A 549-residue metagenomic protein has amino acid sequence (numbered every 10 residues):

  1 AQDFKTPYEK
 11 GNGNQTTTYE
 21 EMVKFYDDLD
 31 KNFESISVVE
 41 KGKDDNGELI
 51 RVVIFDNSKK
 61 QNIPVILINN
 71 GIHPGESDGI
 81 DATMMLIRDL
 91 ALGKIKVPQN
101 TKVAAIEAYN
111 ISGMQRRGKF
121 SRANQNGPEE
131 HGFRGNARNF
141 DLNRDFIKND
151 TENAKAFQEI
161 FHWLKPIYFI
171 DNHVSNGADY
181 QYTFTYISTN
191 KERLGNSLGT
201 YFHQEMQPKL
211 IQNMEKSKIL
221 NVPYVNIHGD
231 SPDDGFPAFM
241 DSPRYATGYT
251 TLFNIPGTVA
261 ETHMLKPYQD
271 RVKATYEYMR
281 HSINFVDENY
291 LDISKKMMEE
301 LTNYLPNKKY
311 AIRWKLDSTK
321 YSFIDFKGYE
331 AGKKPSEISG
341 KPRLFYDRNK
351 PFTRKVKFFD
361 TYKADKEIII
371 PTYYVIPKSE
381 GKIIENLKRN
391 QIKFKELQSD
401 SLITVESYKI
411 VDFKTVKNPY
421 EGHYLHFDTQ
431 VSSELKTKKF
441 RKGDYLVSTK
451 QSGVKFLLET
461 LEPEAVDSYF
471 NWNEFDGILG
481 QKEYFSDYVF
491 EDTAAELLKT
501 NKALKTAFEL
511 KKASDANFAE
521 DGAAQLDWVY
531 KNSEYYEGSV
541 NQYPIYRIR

Functional and structural regions predicted by a protein language model:
A1-K5: Bacterial Sec-dependent N-terminal signal peptides
Y8-T16, N69-E76, N143-I147, N196-T200 (+2 more regions): Second-shell loop/turn segments in exported
T18, G47, G71, A105 (+4 more regions): Divalent metal-coordination and catalytic microenvironments
N46-F55: A short loop-to-beta-strand scaffold at the N-terminal edge of the catalytic core in hydrolase folds
N62-N69, S77-R244: Active-site/substrate-binding loop(s) of hydrolase catalytic cores
I227-V405, K409: Hard-cation-handling environments
P335-W472, D476-A495: Feature captures C-terminal
G453-K455, E464-R549: Accessory, solvent-exposed terminal regions and/or long lumenal/extracellular loops of proteins
